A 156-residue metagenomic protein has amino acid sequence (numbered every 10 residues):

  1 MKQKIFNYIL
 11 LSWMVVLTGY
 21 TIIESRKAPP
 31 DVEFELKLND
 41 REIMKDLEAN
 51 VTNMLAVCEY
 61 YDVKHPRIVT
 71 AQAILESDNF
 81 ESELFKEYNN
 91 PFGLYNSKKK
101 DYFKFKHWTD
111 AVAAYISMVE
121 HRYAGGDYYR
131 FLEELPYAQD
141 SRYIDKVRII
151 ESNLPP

Functional and structural regions predicted by a protein language model:
K2-P156: Catalytic cores of secreted/periplasmic lytic hydrolases that degrade extracellular macromolecules
